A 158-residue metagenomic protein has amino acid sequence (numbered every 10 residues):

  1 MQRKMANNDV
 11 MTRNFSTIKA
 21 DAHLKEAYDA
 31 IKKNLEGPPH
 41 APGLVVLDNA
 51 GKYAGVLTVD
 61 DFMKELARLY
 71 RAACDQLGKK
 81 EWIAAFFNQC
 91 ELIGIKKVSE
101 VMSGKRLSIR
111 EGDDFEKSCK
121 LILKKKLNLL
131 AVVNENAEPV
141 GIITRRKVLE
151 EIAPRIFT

Functional and structural regions predicted by a protein language model:
M1-Q2: Extended, non-globular alpha-helical segments
R13: Extracellular/periplasmic ligand-binding regions of membrane signal-transduction receptors
I18-A41, L47, L66, C90 (+5 more regions): The conserved cystathionine-beta-synthase
I31, P38-D61, I122, L130-K147: A glycine-centered beta-loop-beta connector
D61-G78, V148-T158: A short, polar/charged loop-to-alpha-helix boundary motif
K79-G94: Glycine/small-residue-rich phosphate/adenosyl-binding loop
